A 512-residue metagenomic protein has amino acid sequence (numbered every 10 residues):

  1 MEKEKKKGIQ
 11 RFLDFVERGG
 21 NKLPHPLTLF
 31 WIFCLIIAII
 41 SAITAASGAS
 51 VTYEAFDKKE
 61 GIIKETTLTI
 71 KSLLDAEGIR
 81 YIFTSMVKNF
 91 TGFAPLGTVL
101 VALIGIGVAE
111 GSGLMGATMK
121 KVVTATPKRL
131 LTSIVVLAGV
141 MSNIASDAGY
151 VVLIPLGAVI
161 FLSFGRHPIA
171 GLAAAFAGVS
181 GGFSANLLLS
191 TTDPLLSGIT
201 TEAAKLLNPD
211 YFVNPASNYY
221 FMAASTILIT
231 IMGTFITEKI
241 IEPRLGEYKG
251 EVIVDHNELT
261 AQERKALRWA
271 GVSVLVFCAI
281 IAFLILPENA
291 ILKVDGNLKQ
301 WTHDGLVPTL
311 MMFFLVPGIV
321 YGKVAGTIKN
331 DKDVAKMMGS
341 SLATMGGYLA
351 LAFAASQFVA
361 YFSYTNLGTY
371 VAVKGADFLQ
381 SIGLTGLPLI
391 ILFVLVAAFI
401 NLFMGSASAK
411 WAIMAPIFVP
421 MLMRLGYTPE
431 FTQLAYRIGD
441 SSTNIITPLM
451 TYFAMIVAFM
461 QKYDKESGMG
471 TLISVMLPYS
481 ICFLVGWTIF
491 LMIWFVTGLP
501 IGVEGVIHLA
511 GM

Functional and structural regions predicted by a protein language model:
E2-K22, I199-K336, F459-E466, V496-M512: Long, contiguous bundles of hydrophobic transmembrane helices that form the permeation core of multi-pass
R11, S50-L96, L206-N214, F283-W301 (+1 more regions): Interfacial loop/helix-cap signal at membrane boundaries in integral membrane proteins
E17, N21, H25, V152-E247 (+4 more regions): Membrane-core helix-loop-helix motifs of multi-pass transport proteins
L23-L35, I39, E60-G116, K299-T369: Core transmembrane alpha-helical segments of multi-pass membrane transporters/permeases
I43-E77, T192-L196, N289-D295, T365-V373 (+1 more regions): Interfacial/capping segments of alpha-helical transmembrane domains
G78, K88-L96, V123-I134, P168-A170 (+4 more regions): Membrane-interfacial loop-to-helix junctions in multi-pass transporters
V99-V101, P127-L156, S163, L349-A355 (+3 more regions): Hydrophobic alpha-helical transmembrane segments of multi-pass integral membrane proteins, predominantly secondary
T126, G368, I382-M512: C-terminal transmembrane helix pair
